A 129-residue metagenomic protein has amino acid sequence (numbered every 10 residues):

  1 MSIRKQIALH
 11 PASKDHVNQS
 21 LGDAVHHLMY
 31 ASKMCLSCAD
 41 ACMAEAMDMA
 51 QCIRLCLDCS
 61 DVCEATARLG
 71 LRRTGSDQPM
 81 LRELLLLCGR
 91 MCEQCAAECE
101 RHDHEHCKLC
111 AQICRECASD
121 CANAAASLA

Functional and structural regions predicted by a protein language model:
M1-A129: Amphipathic alpha-helical hairpins
